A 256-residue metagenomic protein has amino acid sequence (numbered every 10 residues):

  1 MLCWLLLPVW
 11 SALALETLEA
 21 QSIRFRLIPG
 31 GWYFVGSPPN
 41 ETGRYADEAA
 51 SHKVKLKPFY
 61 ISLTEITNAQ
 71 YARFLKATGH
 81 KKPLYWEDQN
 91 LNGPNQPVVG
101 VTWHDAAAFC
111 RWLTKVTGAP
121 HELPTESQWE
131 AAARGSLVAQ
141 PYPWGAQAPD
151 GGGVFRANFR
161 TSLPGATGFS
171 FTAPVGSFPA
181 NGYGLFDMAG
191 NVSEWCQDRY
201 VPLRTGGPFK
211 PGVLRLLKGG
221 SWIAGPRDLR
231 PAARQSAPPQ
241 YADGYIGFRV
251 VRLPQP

Functional and structural regions predicted by a protein language model:
M1-S11: Bacterial N-terminal signal peptides
W4, A69, R73-K76, A108-K115 (+2 more regions): Residue-level signal for well-ordered alpha-helical scaffold segments within enzymatic catalytic domains
T17-P83, V101-H104, G190: A short glycine-rich, aromatic-capped structural motif
R24, G182, G247-R249: Conserved beta-strand and immediately adjacent loop positions that scaffold enzyme active sites
F34-R44, K81, E87-Q235, A242-G244: Functional-site microenvironments in short loops/helix caps that host divalent-cation chemistry
Y60-S62, W112, C196, R249-V251: Residues within well-ordered beta-strands of beta-sheet-rich folds
G244-P256: Short, structured beta-strand segments at or near domain termini in extracellular proteins/domains
